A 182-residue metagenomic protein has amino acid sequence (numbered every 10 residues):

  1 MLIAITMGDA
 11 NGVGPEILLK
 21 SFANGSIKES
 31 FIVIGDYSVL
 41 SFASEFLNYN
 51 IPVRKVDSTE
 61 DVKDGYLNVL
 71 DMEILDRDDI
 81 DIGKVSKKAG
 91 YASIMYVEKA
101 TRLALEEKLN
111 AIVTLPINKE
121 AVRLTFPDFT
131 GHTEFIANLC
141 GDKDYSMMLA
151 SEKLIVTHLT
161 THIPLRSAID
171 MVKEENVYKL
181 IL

Functional and structural regions predicted by a protein language model:
M1-H132, M171-L182: Contiguous, glycine/small-aliphatic-enriched amphipathic segments in soluble metabolic enzymes
E60, M148-L149: Short acidic-hydrophobic surface loop/beta-edge motif
G65-L67, Y145, L154: Change "...and in nucleic-acid phosphodiester-cleaving endonucleases..." to "...and in nucleic-acid processing enzymes
R102-L109, G141-Y145, L165: Alpha-helix capping at helix-to-loop junctions
L124-S146: Glycine/threonine-rich beta-strand-loop-alpha-helix active-site module that forms ligand/phosphate-binding
L149-L180: Ligand-binding beta-strand-loop-alpha-helix segment within the catalytic cores of soluble metabolic enzymes
